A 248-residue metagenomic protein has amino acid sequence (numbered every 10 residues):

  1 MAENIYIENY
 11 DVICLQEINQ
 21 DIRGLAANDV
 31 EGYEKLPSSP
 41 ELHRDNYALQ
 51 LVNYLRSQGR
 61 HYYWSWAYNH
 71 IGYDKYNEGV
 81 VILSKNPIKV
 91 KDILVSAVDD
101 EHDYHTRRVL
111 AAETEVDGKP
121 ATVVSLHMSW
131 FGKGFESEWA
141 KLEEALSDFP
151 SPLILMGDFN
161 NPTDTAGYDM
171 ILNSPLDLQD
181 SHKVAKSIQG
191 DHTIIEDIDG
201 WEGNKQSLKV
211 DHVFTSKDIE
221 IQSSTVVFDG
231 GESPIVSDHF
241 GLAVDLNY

Functional and structural regions predicted by a protein language model:
M1-L94, N173: Active-site surface patch of divalent metal-dependent phosphodiester/phosphate bond hydrolases
M1-S39, L83, A112, T122-L126 (+4 more regions): Active-site beta-strand/loop signature of hydrolases that rely on acidic residues for catalysis
Y6-I7, R56-G59, D74-Y76, D103-H105 (+4 more regions): Extracellular/periplasmic catalytic domains that process cell-envelope and extracellular macromolecules
N19-D21, N69-Y73, K119, H127-G132 (+3 more regions): Solvent-exposed loop/turn segments at secondary-structure junctions within structured extracellular/periplasmic domains
A67-G72, V98-D100, D229-G231: Short, solvent-exposed loop/turn elements at beta->coil junctions and helix N-caps that rim active or binding pockets
Y76-V90, Y104-S125, I219, L246-Y248: Beta-strand-turn-beta hairpins that frame and shape the catalytic cleft of phosphate-ester-processing enzymes
V95-E101, L126-G132: Surface-exposed cleft-lining segments at the edges of enzyme active sites
G132-K133, L146-L153, N161-Y248: Metal-dependent phosphoester-hydrolase catalytic domains
